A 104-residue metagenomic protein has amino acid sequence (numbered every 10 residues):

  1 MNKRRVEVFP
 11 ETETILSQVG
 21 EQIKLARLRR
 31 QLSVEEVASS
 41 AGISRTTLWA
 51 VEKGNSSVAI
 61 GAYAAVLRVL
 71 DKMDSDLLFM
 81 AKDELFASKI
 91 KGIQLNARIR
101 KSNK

Functional and structural regions predicted by a protein language model:
N2-R29: A short, Lys/Arg-rich alpha-helix, primarily the initiator
E21-V37, A97-K104: Short basic helix-loop element that most often maps to the first helix and adjoining turn of HTH DNA-binding modules
Q31-W49: Short alpha-helical DNA-recognition segment
S33, A59-A62: Residues that mark the N-terminal boundary/hinge immediately upstream of a DNA-recognition element
G61-F79: DNA major-groove recognition helix of helix-turn-helix/homeodomain DNA-binding modules
L77-K104: Short, charged recognition helix plus adjacent turn of helix-turn-helix-like nucleic-acid-binding domains
